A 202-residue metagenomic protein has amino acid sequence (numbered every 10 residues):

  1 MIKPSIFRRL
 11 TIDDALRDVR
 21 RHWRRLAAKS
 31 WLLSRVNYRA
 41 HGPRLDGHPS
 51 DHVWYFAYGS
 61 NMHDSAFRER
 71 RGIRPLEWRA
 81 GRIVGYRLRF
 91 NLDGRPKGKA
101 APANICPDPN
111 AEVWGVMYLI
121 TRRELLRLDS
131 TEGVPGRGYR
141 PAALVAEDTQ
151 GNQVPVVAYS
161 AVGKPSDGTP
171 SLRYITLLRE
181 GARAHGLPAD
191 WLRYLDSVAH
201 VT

Functional and structural regions predicted by a protein language model:
I2-T202: Glycine-aromatic micro-motifs
